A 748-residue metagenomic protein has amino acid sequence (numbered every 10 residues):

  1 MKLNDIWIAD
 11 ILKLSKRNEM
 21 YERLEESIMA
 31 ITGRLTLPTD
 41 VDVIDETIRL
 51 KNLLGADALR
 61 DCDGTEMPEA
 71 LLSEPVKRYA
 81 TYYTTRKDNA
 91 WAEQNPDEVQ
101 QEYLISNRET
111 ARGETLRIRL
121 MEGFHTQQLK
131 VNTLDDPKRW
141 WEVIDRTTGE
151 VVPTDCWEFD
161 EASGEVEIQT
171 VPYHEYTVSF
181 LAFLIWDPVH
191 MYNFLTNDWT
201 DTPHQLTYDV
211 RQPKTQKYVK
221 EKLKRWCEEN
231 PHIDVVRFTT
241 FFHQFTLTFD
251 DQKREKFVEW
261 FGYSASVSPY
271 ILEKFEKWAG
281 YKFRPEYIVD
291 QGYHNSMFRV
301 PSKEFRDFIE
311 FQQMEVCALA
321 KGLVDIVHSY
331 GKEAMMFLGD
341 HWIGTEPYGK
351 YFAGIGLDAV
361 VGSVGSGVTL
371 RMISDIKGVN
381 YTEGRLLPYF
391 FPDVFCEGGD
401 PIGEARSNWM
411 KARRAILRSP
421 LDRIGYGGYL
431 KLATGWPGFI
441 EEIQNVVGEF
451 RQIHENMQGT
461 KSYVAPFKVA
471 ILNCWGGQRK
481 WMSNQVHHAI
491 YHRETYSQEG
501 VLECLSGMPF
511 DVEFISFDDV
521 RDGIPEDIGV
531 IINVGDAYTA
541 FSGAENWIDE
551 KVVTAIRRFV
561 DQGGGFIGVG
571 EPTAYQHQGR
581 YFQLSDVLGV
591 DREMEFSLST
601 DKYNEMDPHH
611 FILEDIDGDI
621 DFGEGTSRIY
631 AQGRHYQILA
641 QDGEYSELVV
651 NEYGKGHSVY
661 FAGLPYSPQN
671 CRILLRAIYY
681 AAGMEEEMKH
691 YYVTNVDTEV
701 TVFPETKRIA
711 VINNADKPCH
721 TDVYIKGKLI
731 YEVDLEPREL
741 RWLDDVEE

Functional and structural regions predicted by a protein language model:
K2-N4, L54, L71, A90-A92 (+12 more regions): Hydrophobic targeting/anchoring helices
K2-T47, M191, L195-T200, T207 (+1 more regions): Boundary/entry segment of secreted carbohydrate-active catalytic domains
S15-S27, D45-R49, L319, V324 (+2 more regions): Short, charged N-terminal beta->alpha structural module
R17, L35-I48, D63-E66, M336-T345 (+1 more regions): A short, well-structured beta->alpha microelement
E19, R23-L24, D42-K77, K222-T239 (+4 more regions): Catalytic domains of carbohydrate-active enzymes, especially glycoside hydrolases
Q94-G354, M372: Polysaccharide-binding and catalytic clefts of secreted carbohydrate-active enzymes
L247-D250, K431-Y463, R580-L598, G633-Q637 (+2 more regions): Extracellular ligand-binding/catalytic regions of CAZymes and related secreted enzymes and adhesion modules
G543-D619: A glycine-rich, often tryptophan-bearing local segment used as a flexible ligand/cofactor-contacting loop or short
